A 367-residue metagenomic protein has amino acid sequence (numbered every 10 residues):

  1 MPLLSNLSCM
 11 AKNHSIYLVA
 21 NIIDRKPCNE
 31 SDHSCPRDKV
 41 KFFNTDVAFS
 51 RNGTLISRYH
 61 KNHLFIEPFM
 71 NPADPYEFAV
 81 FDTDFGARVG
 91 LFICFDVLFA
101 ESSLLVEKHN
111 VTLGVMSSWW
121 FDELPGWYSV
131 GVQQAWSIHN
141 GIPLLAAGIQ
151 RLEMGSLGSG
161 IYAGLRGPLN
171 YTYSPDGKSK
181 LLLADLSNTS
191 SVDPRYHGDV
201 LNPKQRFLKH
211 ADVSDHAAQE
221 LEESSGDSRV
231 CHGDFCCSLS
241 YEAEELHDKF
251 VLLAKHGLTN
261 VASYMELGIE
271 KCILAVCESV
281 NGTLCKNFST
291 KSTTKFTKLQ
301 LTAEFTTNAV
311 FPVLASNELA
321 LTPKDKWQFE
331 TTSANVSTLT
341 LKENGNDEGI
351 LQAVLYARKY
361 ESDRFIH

Functional and structural regions predicted by a protein language model:
M1-N52, W120-P143, I149-E153, M265-C272 (+4 more regions): Cys-nucleophile CN-hydrolase/nitrilase-fold catalytic domain and related Cys-dependent amidase chemistry that acts on
P2-I16, D24-T112, S118-A135, G155-S156 (+6 more regions): Active-site catalytic loop in hydrolytic enzyme cores
I149-H367: C-terminal beta-strand edge segments of enzyme domains
